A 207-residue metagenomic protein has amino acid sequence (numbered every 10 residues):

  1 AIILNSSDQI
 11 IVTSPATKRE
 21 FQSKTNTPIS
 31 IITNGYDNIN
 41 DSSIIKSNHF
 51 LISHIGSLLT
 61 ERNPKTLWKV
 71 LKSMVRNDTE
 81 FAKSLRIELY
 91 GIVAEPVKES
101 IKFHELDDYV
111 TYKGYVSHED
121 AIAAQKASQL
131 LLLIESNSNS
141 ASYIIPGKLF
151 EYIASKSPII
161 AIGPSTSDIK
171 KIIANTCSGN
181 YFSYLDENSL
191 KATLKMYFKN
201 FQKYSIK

Functional and structural regions predicted by a protein language model:
A1-Q9: Membrane-proximal helix-turn-helix segments that form the acceptor-binding/catalytic region of lipid-linked
N5, K98, S117-S128, A154: Short acidic alpha-helix that forms the nucleotide-activated donor recognition element in Leloir-type transferases
D8, Q125-S142, I160: Acidic donor-binding loop of glycosyltransferase active sites
T13-A16, I32-G35, K46: Carbohydrate-associated surface elements
I44-R62, W68-K72: Conserved donor-binding/catalytic core segment of Leloir-type glycosyltransferases
T79-G91, P96-I122: Nucleotide-activated donor-binding/catalytic signature segment of Leloir-type glycosyltransferases, i.e., the conserved
I122, P146-S157, K170-K171: Short alpha-helical segment that forms part of, or immediately flanks, the ligand-binding pocket in carbohydrate-active
P164-M196: Change "using UDP/GDP/dTDP sugars" to "using nucleotide sugars
